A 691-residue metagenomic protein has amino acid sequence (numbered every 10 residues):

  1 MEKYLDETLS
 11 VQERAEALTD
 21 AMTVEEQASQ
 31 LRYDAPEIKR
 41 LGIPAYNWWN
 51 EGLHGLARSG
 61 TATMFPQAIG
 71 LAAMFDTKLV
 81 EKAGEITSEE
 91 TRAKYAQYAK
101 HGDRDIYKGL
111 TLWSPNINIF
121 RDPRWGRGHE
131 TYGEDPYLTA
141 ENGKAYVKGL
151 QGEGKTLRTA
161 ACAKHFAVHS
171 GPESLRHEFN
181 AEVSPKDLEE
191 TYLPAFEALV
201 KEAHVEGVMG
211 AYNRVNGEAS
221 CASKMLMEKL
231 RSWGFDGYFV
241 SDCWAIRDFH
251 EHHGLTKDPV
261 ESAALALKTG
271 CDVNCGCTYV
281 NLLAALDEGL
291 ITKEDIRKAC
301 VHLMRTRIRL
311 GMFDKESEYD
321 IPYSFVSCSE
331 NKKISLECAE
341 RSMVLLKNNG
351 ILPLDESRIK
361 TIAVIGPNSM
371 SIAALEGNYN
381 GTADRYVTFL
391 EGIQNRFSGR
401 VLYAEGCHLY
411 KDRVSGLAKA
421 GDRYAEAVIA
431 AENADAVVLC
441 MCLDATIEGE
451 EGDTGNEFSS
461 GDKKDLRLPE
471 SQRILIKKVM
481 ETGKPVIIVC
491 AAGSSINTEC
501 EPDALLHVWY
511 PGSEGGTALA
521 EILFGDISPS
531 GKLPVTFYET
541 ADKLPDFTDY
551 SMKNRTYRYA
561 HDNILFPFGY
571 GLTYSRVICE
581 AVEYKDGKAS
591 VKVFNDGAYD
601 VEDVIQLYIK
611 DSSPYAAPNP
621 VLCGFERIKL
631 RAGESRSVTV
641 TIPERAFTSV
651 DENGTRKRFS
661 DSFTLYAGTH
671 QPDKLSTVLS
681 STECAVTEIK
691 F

Functional and structural regions predicted by a protein language model:
M1-D673, K690-F691: Glycoside hydrolase catalytic-domain context in secreted enzymes
K674-F691: Short beta-strand elements
